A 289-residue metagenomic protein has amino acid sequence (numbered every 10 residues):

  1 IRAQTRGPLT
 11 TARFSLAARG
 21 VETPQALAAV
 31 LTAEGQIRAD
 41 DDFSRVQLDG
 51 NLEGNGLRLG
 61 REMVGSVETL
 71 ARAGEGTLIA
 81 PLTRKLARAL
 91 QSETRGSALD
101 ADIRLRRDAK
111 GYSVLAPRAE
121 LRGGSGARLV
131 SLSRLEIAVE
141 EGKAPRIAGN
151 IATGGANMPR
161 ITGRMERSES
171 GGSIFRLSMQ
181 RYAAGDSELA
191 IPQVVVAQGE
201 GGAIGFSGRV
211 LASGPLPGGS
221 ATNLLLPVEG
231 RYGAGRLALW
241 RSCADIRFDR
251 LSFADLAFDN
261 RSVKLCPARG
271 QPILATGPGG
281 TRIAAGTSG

Functional and structural regions predicted by a protein language model:
I1-A203, S207-G235, S242-G289: Hydrophobic lipid-interacting interfaces of membrane-associated proteins
